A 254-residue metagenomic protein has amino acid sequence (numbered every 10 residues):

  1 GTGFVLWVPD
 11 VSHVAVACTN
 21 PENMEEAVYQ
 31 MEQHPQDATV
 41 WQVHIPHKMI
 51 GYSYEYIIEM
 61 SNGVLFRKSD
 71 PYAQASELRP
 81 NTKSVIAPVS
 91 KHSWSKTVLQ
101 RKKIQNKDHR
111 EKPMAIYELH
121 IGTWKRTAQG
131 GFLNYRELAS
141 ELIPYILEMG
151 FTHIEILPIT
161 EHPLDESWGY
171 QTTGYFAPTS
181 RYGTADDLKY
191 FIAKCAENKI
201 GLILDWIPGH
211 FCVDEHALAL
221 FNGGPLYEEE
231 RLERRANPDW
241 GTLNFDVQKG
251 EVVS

Functional and structural regions predicted by a protein language model:
G1, E25, P35-E118, T123-G130 (+1 more regions): The feature marks proteins involved in alpha-glucan
W7-H13: Short proline/glycine-enriched turn/loop motifs at strand-loop junctions of beta-rich domains
S12, A27, T39, Y52 (+4 more regions): Residues that flank catalytic or metal-binding motifs in active/ligand-binding sites
V16-N20: Conserved aromatic beta-strand anchor motif in extracellular beta-sandwich/beta-rich domains
Y29-M31: Surface-exposed extracellular loop regions of Gram-negative outer-membrane beta-barrel proteins
K102-E111, H120-S254: Substrate-binding/active-site clefts of carbohydrate-active enzymes
